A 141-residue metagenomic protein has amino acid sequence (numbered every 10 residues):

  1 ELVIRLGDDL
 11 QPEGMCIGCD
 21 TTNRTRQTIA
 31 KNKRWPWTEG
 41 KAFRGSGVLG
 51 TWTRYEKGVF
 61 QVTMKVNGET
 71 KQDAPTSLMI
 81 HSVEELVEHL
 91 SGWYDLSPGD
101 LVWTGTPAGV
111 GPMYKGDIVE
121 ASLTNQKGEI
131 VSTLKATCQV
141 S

Functional and structural regions predicted by a protein language model:
E1-L101, G109-S141: Catalytic-core "active-site belt" of small-molecule-metabolizing enzymes, emphasizing His/Asp/Glu-rich regions
